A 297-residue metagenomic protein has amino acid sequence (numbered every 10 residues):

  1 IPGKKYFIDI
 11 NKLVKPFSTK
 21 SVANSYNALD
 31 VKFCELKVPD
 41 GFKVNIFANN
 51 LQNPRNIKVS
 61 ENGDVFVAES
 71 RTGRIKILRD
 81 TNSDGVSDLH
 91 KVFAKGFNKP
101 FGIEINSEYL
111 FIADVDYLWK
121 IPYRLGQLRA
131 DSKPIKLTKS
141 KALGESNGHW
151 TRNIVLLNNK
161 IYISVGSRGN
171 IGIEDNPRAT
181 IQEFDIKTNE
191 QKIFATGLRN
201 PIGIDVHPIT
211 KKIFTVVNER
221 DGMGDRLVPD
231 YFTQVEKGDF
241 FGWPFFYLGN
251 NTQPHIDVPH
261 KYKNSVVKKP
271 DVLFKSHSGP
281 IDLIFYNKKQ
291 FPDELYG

Functional and structural regions predicted by a protein language model:
P2-P39, T151, S167-N170, A179 (+3 more regions): Beta-propeller domain segments
N50-N62, K95-Y109, A113, L143-K160 (+3 more regions): Beta-rich, blade/repeat-based domains predominating in secreted/periplasmic proteins but also intracellular
F66-A68, I112, Y162-V165, K212-V217: Residue position within the beta-strands of beta-propeller blades
T72, S87, V115, D131 (+2 more regions): A detector of repeated loop/turn-to-beta-strand junctions in beta-rich toroidal repeat architectures
R74-I77, Y109, Y117-W119, T180-Q182 (+1 more regions): A short loop-to-beta-strand structural motif that recurs across blades of beta-propeller domains
K76-E108: Blade-loop segments of beta-propeller domains
L78-S83, I121-R129, V235-G242: Short loop/turn segments immediately following beta-strands, especially the blade-tip and inter-blade linker loops
L89-H90, K99, E104-N106, D116-L157 (+3 more regions): Asp-box/WD-like beta-propeller blade repeats and closely related beta-sheet repeat scaffolds
